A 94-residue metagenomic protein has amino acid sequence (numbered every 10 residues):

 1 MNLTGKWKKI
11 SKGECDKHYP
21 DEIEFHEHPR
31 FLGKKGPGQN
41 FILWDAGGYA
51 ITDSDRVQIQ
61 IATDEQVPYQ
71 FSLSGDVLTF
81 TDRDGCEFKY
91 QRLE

Functional and structural regions predicted by a protein language model:
M1-K6: N-terminal helix-cap/turn-to-beta initiation motif at the start of protein domains
K8-K12: The phosphoinositide-binding surface of pleckstrin homology
G13-E14, E22, R56-E94: Beta-sheet ligand-binding and adhesion/scaffold domains
C15-V57: N-terminal glycine/threonine-rich, aromatic-flanked beta-hairpin/loop signature
